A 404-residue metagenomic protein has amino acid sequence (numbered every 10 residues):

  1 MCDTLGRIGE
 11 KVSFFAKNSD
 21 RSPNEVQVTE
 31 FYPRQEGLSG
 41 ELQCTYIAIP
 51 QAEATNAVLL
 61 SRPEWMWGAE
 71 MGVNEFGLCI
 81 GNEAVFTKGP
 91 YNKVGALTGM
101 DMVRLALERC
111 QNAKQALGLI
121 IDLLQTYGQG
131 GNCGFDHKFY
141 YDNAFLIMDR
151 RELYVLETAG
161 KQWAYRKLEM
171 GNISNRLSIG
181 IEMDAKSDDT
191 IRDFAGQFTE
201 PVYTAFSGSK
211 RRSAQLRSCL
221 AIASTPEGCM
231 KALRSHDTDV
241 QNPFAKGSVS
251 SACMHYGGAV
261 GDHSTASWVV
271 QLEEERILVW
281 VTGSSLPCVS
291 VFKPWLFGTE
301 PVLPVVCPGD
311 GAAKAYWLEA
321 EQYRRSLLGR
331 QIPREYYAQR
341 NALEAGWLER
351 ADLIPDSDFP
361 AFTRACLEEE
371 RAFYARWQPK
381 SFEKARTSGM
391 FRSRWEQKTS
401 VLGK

Functional and structural regions predicted by a protein language model:
M1-G99, L119-A232, T238-N242, T265 (+1 more regions): A contiguous strand-loop segment
C2-R7, K11-S13, A259, D356-K404: Acidic, low-complexity N-terminal propeptides/linkers enriched in Ser/Thr/Asp/Gly that mediate export, maturation
V103-R109: Short, well-ordered beta-strand elements within core beta-sheets of diverse protein domains
R109-L117: Short, charged, surface-exposed loops that flank catalytic or proteolytic processing sites
K114, S235-N242, W317-Y323, W347: Acidic, metal/cofactor-coordinating or nucleic-acid-engaging core segments within structured domains
K231-A252, G257-D262, E349: Accessory, solvent-exposed terminal regions and/or long lumenal/extracellular loops of proteins
M254-A375: Substrate-recognition/cap regions that form aromatic- and gly/pro-loop-enriched pockets for small-molecule ligands
